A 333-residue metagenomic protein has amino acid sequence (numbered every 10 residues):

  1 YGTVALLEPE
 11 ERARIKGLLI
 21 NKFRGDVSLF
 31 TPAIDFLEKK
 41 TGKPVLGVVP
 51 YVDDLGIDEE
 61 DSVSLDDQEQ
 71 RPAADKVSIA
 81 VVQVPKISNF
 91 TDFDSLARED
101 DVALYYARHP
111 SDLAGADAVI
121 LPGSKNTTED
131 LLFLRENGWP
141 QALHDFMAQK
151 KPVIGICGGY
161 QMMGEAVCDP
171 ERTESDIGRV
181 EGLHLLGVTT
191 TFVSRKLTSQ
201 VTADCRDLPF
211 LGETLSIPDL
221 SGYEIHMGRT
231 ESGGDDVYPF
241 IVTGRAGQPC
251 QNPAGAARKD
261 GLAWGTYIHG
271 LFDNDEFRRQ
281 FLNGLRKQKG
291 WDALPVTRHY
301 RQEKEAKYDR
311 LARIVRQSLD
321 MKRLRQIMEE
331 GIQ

Functional and structural regions predicted by a protein language model:
Y1-Y105, H109-D117, P170, L185 (+2 more regions): C-terminal lobe/tail of nucleotide-utilizing enzymes
V84, G123-S124, G158, M227: Glycine-rich His-Gly loop
I120: N-terminal Rossmann-like NAD(P) cofactor-binding module of classical short-chain dehydrogenase/reductase
K125-L211, S216-S221: Cysteine-nucleophile active-site neighborhood
